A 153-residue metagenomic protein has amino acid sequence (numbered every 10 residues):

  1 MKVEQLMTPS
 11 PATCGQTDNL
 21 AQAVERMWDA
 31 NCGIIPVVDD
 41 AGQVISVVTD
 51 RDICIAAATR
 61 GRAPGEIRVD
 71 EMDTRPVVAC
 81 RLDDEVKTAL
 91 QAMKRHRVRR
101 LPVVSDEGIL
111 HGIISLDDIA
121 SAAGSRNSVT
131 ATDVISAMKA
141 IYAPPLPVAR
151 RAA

Functional and structural regions predicted by a protein language model:
M1-S10, T49-H96, L110, S115-A153: Tandem CBS (Bateman) regulatory domains
L6, V24-R26, D40-G42, R60-R62: Short hydrophobic/aromatic-rich motifs at helix boundaries and adjacent loops
T13-N31, V38, C80-R97, V103-S105 (+1 more regions): The conserved cystathionine-beta-synthase
M27-A30, I35-R51, M93, L101-I119: A glycine-centered beta-loop-beta connector
